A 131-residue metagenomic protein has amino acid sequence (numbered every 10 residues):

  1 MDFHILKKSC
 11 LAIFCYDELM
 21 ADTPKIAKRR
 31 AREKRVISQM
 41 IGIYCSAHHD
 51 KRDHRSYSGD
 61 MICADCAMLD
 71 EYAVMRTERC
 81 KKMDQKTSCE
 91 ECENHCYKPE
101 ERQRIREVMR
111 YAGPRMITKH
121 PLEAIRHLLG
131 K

Functional and structural regions predicted by a protein language model:
F3, K7-S9: Polybasic, lysine-rich low-complexity intrinsically disordered segments
C15-K131: Cysteine-centered metal-binding/redox modules
